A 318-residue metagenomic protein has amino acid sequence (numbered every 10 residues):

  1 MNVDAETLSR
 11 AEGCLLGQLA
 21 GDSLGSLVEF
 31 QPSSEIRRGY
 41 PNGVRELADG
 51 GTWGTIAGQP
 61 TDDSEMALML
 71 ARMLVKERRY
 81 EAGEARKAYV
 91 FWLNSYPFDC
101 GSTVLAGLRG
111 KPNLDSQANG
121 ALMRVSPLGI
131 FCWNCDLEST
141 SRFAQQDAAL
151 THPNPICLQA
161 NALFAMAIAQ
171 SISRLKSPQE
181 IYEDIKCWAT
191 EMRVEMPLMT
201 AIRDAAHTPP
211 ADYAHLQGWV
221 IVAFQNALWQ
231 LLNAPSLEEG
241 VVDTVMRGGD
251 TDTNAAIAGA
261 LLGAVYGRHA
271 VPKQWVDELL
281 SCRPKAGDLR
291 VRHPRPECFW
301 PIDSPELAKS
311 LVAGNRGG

Functional and structural regions predicted by a protein language model:
M1-G318: Structured, active/binding-site neighborhoods that engage oxygen-rich ligands
